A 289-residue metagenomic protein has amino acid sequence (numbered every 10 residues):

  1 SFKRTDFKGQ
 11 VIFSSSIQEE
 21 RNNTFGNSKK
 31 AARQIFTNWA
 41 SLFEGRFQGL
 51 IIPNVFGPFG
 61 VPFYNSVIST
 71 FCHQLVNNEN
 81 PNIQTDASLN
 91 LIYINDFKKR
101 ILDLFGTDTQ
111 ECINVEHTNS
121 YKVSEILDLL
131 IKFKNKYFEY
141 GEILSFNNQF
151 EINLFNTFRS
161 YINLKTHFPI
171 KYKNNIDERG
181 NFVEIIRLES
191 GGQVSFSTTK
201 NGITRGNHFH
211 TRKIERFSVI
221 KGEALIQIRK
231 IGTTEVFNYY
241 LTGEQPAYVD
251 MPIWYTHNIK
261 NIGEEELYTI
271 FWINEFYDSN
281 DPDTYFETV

Functional and structural regions predicted by a protein language model:
S1-K30, F43, Q48-L50: Conserved Rossmann-fold NAD(P)-dependent oxidoreductase catalytic core, especially the SDR/UDP-sugar
T37-G60, H73, E79-N90: Conserved beta-loop-beta element that borders a ligand/cofactor-binding pocket
G60-T70, Q84-F105, Y121-D128: Substrate-positioning beta->alpha
D96-K173: Mid/C-terminal beta-alpha module of Rossmann-like enzyme folds, strongest in SDR-family dehydrogenases/epimerases
T166-N207: A short glycine-rich, His/Asp/Glu-containing loop-to-beta-strand
R212-I231: Glycine- and acidic-residue-biased ligand/ion/polar-headgroup-sensing regions
K230-W254, N258-K260: Short acidic-glycine-tyrosine-enriched beta hairpin
G232-E235, T256, I262-V289: Double-stranded beta-helix
